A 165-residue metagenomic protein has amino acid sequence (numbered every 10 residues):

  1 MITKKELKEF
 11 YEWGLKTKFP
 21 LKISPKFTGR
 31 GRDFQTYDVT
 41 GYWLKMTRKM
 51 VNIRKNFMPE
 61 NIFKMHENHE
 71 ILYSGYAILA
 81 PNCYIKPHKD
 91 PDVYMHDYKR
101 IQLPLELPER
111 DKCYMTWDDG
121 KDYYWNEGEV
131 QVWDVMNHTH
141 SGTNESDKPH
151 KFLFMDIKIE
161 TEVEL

Functional and structural regions predicted by a protein language model:
M1-N68: Non-heme Fe(II)/2-oxoglutarate
F63-Y84: A short glycine-rich, His/Asp/Glu-containing loop-to-beta-strand
E70-I71, I85-I101: A short beta-loop-beta micro-motif enriched in histidine and acidic residues
I78-A80, V93-R110: Short, conserved beta-strand element in jelly-roll/cupin
K99-L105, V130-V132, D147-E164: A short hydrophobic beta-strand segment most commonly corresponding to one strand of the jelly-roll/cupin
P104-E127: A short beta-strand-loop-beta hairpin characteristic of the jelly-roll/cupin
Y123-T139: Conserved metal-binding segment of the jelly-roll/cupin
T139-S146: Asparagine-centered strand-capping/turn motif at beta-strand->loop junctions
